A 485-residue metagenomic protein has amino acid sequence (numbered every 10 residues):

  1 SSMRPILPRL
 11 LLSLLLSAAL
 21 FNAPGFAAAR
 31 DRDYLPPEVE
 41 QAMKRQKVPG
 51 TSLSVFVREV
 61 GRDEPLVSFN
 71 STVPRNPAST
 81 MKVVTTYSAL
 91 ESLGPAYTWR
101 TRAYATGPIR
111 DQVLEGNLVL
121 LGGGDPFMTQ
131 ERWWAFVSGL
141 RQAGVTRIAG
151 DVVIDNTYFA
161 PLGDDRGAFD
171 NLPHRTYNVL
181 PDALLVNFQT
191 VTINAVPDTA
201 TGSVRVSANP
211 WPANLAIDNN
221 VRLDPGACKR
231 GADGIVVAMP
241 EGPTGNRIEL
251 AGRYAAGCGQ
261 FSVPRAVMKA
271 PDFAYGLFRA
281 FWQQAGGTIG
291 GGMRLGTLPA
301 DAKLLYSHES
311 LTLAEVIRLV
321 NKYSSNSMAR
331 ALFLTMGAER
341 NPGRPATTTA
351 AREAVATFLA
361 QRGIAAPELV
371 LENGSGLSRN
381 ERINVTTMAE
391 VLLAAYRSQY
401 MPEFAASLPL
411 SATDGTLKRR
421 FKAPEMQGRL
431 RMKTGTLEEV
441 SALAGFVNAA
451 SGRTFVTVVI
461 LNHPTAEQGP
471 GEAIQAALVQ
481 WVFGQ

Functional and structural regions predicted by a protein language model:
M3-R9: Positively charged n-region of N-terminal signal peptides that target proteins for export
L10-N22: Bacterial N-terminal signal peptides
A27-V60, P65-P74, G139-A143: Beta-lactamase-like hydrolase cores
A28-M43, S92-A366, A473, W481-Q485: Conserved serine DD-peptidase/penicillin-binding transpeptidase domain and beta-lactam-recognizing active-site
S54-R58, L66-S68, T85, R102-Y104 (+7 more regions): Soluble periplasmic/extracytoplasmic beta-strand elements of cell-envelope proteins
D63, K82-A89, V152, L184 (+5 more regions): Residue-level preference for non-acidic, small/hydrophobic
L66-F69, Y323, F333-Q485: Small-residue-rich helix-loop
S68-S88: Short active-site loop at a secondary-structure junction that contains or immediately precedes the catalytic residue(s)
